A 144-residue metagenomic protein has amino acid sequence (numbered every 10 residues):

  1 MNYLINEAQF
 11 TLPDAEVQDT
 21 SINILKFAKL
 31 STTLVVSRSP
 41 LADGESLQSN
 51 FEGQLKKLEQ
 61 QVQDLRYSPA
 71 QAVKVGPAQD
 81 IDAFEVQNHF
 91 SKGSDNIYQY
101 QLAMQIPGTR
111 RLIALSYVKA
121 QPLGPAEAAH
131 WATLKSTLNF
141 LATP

Functional and structural regions predicted by a protein language model:
N2-G53: Secretory pathway targeting signatures of secreted, lumenal, and periplasmic proteins
N2-L4, T11-T20, Q60-V75, F140: Short secondary-structure junctions
E7-V17, A114-P144: Surface-exposed amphipathic alpha-helical segments
K26-A28, A103-T109: Short glycine/proline-enriched loop/turn "hinge" motifs that connect secondary-structure elements and lie
L30-V35, D82-A83, R110-S116: Glycine-rich, often proline-containing surface loops adjacent to acidic residues and nearby aromatics that form
S39-A42, S91, I106-G108, Y117-P122: Short, flexible beta-strand-to-coil junctions
G53, K57-Q61, L134-T137, L141: Conserved short hydrophobic interaction patches
L55-I106: Signature of long, low-cysteine stretches enriched in small and polar/charged residues
